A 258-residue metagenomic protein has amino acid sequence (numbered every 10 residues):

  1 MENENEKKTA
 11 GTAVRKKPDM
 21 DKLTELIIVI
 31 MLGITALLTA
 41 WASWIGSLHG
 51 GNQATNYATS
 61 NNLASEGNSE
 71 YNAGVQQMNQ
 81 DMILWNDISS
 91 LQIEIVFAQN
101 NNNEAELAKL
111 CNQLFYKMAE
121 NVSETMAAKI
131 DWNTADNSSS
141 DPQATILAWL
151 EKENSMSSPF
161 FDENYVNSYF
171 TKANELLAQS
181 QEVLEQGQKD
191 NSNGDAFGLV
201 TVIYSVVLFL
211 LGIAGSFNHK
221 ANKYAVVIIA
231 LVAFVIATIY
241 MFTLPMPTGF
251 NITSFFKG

Functional and structural regions predicted by a protein language model:
E2, A10-N52, D195-F250: Alpha-helical transmembrane segments and their immediate juxtamembrane boundary regions in integral membrane proteins
E6-K7, D21, T55, L63 (+1 more regions): Cytosolic-side membrane-entry/anchor segment at the start of a transmembrane helix
T24, T39, S43-G46, G50-Q53 (+5 more regions): Amphipathic alpha-helical coiled-coil segments with heptad-repeat character
S43-G46, L63, E70, V183 (+2 more regions): Short alpha-helical scaffold segments that flank and stabilize functional sites
S47-N68: Juxtamembrane membrane-water interface segments immediately C-terminal to a transmembrane helix
N62-S180: Long, solvent-exposed extracytoplasmic domains/loops
F161-I213: Soluble extracytoplasmic domains of inner/organellar membrane proteins
T248-G258: Cytosolic/matrix-facing juxtamembrane and C-terminal tails of multi-pass cellular membrane proteins
